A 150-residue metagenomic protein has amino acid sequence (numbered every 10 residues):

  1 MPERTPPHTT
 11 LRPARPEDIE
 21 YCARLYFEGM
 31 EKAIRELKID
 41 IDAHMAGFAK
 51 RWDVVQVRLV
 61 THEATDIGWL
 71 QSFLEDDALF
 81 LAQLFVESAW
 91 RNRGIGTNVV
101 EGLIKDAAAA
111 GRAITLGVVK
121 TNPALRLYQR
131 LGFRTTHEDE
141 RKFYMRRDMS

Functional and structural regions predicted by a protein language model:
M1-T9, M149-S150: Short, low-complexity, intrinsically disordered N-terminal peptides in bacterial proteins
E3-P6, P13-A89, V100-D106, H137-E140 (+1 more regions): Acetyl-CoA-dependent GNAT
L25, G117, L131: Residues lining the SAM
E87-R93, K120-N122: Active-site acidic-Proline motif in GNAT/NAT acetyltransferases
G94, G111, G132: Short glycine-rich hinge loops at helix-strand junctions in the catalytic core of two-component histidine kinases
T97, K120-E138, F143-Y144: Conserved active-site alpha-helix within GNAT-family acetyltransferase domains
A107-V119: Conserved GNAT acetyl-CoA-binding A-motif
R112, R146-R147: N-terminal beta-strand motif that seeds the catalytic metal site of vicinal oxygen chelate
